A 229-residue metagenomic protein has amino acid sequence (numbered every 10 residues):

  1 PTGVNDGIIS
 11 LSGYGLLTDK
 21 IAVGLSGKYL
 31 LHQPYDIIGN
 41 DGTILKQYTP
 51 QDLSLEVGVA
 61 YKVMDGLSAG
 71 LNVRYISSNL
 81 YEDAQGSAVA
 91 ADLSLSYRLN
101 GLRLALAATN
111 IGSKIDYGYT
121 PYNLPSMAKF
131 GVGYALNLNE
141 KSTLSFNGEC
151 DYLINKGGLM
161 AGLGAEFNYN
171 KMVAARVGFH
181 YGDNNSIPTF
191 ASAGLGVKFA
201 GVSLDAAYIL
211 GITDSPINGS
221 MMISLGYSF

Functional and structural regions predicted by a protein language model:
P1-F229: Subset of outer-membrane beta-barrel
